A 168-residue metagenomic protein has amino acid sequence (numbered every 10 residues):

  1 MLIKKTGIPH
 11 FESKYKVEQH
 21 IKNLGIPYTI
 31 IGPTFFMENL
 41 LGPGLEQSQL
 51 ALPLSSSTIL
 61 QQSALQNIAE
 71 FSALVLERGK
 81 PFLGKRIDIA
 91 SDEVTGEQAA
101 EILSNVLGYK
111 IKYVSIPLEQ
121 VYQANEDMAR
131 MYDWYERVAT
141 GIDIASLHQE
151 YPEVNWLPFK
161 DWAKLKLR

Functional and structural regions predicted by a protein language model:
L2-K112, V121-M128: Oxidoreductase cofactor-interface core, primarily capturing Rossmann-like NAD(P)-dependent enzymes
S115: Conserved residues in the N-terminal Rossmann fold of short-chain dehydrogenase/reductase
L118-R168: A hydrophobic C-terminal alpha-helical subdomain
